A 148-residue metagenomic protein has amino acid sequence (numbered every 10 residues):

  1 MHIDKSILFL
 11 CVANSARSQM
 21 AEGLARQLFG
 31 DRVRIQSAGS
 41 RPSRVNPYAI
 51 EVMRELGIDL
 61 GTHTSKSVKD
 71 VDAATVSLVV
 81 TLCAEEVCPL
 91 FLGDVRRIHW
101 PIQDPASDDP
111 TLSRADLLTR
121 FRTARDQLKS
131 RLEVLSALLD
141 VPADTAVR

Functional and structural regions predicted by a protein language model:
M1-K69: Conserved active-site segments centered on acidic
H2-S6, V71-L82, F121, V147-R148: Cytosolic catalytic domains that perform sulfur/thiol-centered chemistry
N14, M53, V79-V80, L128: Conserved small-residue
S37, T81, I98-P101: Structural signal for conserved beta-strand scaffold positions within catalytic alpha/beta enzyme cores
L60-D72, V76, L82-V87: S-adenosyl-L-methionine/SAH cofactor-binding core of RNA-modifying enzymes
V87-R148: Phosphate-binding/catalytic loops
